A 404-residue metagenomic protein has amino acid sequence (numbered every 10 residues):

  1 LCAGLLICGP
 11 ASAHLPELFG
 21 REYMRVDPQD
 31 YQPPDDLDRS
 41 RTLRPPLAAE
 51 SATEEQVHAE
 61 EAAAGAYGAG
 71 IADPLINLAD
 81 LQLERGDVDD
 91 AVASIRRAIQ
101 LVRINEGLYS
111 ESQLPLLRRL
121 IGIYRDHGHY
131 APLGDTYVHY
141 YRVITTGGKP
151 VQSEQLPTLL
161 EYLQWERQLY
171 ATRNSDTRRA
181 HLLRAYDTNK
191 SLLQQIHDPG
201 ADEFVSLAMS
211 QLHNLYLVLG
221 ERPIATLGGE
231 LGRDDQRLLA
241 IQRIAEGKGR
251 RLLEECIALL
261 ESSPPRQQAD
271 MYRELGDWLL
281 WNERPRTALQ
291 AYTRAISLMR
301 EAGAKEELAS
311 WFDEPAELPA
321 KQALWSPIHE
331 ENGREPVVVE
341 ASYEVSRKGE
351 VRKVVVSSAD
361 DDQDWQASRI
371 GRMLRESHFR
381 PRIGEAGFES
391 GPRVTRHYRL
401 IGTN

Functional and structural regions predicted by a protein language model:
L1-I7: Bacterial N-terminal signal peptides
G9-A13: Sec/Tat signal peptide C-region and signal peptidase I cleavage site
H14-Y31, P45-L47, A66-A69, Q82 (+4 more regions): Charge-biased low-complexity segments
F19-H58, I76: N-terminal or membrane-proximal amphipathic helix/coiled-coil initiation segments that transition from
Y31-R41, D73-N77, I99-Q100, D234-Q236 (+1 more regions): Acidic/histidine-rich, surface-exposed loop or edge segments in extracytoplasmic proteins
L37, R41, H58-A63, Q100-N105 (+3 more regions): Generic preference for well-ordered secondary structure
V57-V151: Post-signal peptide N-terminal segment of secreted/secretory-pathway proteins
